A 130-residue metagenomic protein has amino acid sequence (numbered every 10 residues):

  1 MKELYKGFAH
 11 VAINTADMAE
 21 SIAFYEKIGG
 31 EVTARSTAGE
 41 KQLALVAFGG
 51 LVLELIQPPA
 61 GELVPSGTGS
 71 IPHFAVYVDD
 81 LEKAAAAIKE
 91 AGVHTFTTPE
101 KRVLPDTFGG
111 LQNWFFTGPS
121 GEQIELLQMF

Functional and structural regions predicted by a protein language model:
M1-A19, I71-F74, L127-F130: N-terminal beta-strand motif that seeds the catalytic metal site of vicinal oxygen chelate
M1-L4, R35, K89-F130: Vicinal oxygen chelate
Y5, I13-L53: Core segments of cupin and vicinal oxygen chelate
G7, Q42, S70, G110-L111: Exposed loop/turn and edge beta-strand positions of beta-sandwich/beta-sheet ligand-binding modules
H10, L45, N113-F115: Short, conserved structural micro-motifs that define repeat-unit consensus positions and nucleotide-binding loops
D17-M18, V78-E82: Helix N-cap motif at beta-to-alpha junctions
F24, E82-A87: Short amphipathic alpha-helices within nucleic acid-binding modules
